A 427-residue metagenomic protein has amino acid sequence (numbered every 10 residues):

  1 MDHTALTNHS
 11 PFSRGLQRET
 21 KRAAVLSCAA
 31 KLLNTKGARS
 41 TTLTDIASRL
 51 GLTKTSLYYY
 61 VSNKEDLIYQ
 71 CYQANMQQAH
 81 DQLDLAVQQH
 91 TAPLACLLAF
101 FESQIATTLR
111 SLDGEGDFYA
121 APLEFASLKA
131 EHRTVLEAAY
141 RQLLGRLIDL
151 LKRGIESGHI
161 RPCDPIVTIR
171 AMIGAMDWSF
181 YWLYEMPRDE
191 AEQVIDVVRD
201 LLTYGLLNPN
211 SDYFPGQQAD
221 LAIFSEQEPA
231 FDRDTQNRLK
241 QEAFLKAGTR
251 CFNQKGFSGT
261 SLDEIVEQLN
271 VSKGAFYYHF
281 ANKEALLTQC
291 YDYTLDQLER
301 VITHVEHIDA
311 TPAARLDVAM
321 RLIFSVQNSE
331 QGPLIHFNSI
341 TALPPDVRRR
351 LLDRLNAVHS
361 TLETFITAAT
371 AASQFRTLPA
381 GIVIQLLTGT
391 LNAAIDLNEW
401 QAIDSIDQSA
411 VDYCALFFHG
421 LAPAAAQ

Functional and structural regions predicted by a protein language model:
M1-H9, A106-T107, G145, D149-E156 (+4 more regions): C-terminal peripheral helix-coil segments that are non-catalytic and often amphipathic
K21-A29, I46, C71-N75, A79 (+5 more regions): Generic hydrophobic, amphipathic alpha-helix propensity
A24, L32-D66, Q70, A247 (+2 more regions): Helix-turn-helix
C28-L32, T107, A247-C251, L322 (+2 more regions): Short amphipathic alpha-helical elements of helix-turn-helix/winged-helix folds
Q70, D84-G114, T168, M172 (+2 more regions): Hydrophobic alpha-helical connector segments
C96, T108-R133, I148-D149, Q327-D346: Amphipathic alpha-helical segments used for helix-helix packing
A120, A130-S157, I166-R170, D346-A372 (+1 more regions): Amphipathic alpha-helical packing segments from all-alpha helical-bundle domains
